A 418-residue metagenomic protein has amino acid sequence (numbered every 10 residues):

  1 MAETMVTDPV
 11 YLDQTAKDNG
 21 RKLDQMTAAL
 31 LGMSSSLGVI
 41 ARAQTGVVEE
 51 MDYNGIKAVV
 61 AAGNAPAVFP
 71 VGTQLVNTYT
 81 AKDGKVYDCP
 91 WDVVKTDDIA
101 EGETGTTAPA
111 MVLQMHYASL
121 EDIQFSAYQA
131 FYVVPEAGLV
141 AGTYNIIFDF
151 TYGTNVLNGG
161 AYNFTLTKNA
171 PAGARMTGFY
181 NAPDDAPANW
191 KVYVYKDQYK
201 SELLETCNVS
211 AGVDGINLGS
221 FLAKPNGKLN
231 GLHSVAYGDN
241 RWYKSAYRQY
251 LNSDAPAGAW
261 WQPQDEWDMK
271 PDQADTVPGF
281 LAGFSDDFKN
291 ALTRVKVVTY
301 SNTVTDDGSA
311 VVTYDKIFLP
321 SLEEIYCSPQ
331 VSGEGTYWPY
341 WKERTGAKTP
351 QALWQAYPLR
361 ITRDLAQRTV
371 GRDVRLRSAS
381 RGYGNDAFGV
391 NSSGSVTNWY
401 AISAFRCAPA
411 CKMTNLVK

Functional and structural regions predicted by a protein language model:
M1-G32: Short, low-complexity N-terminal tether/leader segments at secretion or assembly junctions of large, surface-exposed
G32-T151, V156-K418: Collagenous Gly-X-Y triple-helix signature in extracellular proteins
